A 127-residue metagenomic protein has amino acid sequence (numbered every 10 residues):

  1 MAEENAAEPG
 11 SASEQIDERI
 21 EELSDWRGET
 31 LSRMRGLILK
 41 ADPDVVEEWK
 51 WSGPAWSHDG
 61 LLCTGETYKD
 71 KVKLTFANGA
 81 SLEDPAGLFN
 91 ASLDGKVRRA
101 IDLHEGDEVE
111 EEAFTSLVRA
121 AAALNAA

Functional and structural regions predicted by a protein language model:
M1-A127: Charge-dense, helix-prone N-terminal extensions
